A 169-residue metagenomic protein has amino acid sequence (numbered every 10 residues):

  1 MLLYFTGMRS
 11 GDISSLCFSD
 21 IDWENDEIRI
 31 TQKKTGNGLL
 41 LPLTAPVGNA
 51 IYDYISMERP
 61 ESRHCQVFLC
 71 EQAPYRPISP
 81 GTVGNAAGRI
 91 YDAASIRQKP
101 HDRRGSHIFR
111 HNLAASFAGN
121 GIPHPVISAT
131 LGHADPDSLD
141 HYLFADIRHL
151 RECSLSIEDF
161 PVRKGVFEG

Functional and structural regions predicted by a protein language model:
M1-G11, S116, E158: Short pre-functional
L3, S14, S128: The alpha-helix within a helix-turn-helix
T6-G11, S15-N49: Conserved tyrosine-mediated DNA breakage-rejoining catalytic core shared by Y-recombinases
D20-W23, S79, D102, I122-H141 (+1 more regions): Short, polar N-cap/turn motifs at the start of nucleic acid-interacting alpha helices
Q32, L131-S156: Catalytic-site neighborhood detector that most strongly recognizes the C-terminal catalytic loop/helix of tyrosine
T35-Y52, C65-G88: C-terminal catalytic core of Y-nucleophile DNA break-rejoin enzymes
L41, N85-A129, H133: Short, basic (Lys/Arg/His-rich) helix/loop patches that form interaction surfaces in the mid-to-C-terminal regions
E158-G169: C-terminal secondary-structure termini that scaffold catalytic or DNA-interacting sites
